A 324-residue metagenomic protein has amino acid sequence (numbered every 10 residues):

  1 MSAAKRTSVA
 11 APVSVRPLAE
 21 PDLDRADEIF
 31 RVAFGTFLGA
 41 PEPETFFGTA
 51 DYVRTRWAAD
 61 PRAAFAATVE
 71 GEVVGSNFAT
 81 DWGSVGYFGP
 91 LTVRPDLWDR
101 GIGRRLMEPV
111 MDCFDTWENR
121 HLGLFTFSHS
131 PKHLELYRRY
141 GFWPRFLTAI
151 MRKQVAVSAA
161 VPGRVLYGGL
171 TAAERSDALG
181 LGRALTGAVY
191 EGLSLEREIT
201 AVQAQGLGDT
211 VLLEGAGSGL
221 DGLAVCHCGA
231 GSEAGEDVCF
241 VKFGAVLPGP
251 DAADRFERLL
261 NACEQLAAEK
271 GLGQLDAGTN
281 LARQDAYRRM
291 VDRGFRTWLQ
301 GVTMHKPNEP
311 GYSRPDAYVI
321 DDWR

Functional and structural regions predicted by a protein language model:
M1-P21, Q154-A173: Conserved N-terminal entry element of GNAT/NAT acetyltransferase domains
A3-K5, L23, D27-F78, A188-V211: Active-site rim helix/loop that mediates acceptor-substrate recognition in acyltransferases
A66, E72-T80, Y87-T92, G219-S232 (+1 more regions): Conserved beta-strand in the GNAT
F88-G89, F114-H129, A268-N280: Conserved GNAT acetyl-CoA-binding A-motif
P90-V93, D99-C113, E135-R139, A252-Q265: Conserved acetyl-CoA-binding loop-helix of GNAT-fold acetyltransferases
R100, R104, T116-H121, S128-L147 (+1 more regions): Conserved active-site alpha-helix within GNAT-family acetyltransferase domains
R139-F240: Amide-forming acyltransferase catalytic core, primarily the GNAT-like/NAT-type and related acyltransferase folds
V302-R324: C-terminal functional modules
